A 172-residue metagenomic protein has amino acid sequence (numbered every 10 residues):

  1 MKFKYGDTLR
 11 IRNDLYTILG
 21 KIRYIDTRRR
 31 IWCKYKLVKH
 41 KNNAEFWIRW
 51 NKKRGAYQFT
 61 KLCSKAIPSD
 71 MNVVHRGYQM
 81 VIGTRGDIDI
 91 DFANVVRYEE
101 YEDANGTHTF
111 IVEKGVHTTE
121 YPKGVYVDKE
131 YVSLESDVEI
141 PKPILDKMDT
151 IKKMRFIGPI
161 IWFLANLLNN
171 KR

Functional and structural regions predicted by a protein language model:
M1-R172: Mixed-charge, low-complexity intrinsically disordered regions
